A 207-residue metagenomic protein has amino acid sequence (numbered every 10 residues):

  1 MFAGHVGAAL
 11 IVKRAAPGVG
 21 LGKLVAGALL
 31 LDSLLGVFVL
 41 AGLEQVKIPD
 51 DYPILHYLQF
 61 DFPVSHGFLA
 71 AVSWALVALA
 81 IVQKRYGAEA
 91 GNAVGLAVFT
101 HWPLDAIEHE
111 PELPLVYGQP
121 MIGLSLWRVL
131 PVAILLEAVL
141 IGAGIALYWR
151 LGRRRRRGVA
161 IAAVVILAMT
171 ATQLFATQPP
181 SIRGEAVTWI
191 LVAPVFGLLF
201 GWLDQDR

Functional and structural regions predicted by a protein language model:
M1-R207: N-terminal membrane-targeting hydrophobic helices
